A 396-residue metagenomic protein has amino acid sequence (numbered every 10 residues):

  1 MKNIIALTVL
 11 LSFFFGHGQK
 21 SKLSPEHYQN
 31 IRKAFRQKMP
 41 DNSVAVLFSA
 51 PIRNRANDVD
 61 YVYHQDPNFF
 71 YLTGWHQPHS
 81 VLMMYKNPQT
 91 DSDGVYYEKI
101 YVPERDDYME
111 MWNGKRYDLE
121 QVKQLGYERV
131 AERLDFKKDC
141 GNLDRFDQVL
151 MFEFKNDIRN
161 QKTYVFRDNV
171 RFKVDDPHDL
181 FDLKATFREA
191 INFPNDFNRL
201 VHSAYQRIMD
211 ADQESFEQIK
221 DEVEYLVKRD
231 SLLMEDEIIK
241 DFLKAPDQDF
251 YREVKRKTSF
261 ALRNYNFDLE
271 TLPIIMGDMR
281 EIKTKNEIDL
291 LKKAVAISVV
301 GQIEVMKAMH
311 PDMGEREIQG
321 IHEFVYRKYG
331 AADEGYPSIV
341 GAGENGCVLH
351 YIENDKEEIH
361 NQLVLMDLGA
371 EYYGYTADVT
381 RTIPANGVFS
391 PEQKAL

Functional and structural regions predicted by a protein language model:
I4-F13: Sec-dependent N-terminal signal peptides
F15-H17: Generic detector of N-terminal low-structure segments
Q19-L396: Active-site neighborhoods and metal-handling regions in enzymes and metal-associated proteins
